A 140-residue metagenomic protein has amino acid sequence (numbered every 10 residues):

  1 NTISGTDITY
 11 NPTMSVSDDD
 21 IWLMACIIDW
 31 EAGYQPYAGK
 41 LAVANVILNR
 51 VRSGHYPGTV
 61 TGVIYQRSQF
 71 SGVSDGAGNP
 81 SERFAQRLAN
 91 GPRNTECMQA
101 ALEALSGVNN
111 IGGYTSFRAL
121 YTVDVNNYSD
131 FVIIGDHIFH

Functional and structural regions predicted by a protein language model:
G5-H140: Bacterial extracytoplasmic/cell-wall-associated proteins, especially those involved in peptidoglycan
